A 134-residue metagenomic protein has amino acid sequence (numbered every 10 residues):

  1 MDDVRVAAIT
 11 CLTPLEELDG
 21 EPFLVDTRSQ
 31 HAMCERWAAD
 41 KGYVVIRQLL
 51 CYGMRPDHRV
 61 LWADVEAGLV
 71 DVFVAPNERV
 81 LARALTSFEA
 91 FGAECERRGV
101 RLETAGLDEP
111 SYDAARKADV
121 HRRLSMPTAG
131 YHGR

Functional and structural regions predicted by a protein language model:
M1-R134: Short, structured surface patches at the beginning of a domain
